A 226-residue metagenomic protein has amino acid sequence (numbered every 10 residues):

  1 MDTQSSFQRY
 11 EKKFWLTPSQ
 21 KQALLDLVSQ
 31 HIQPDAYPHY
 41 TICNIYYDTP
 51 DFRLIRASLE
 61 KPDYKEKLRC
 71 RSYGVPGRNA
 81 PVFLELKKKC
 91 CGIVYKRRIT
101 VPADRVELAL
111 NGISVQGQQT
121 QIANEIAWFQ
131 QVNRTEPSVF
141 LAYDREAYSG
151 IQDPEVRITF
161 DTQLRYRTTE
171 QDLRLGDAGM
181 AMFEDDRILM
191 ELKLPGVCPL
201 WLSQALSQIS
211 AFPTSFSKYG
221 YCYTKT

Functional and structural regions predicted by a protein language model:
M1-T226: Phosphate-end processing signature that detects enzymes handling 5′-triphosphorylated RNA and polyphosphate
